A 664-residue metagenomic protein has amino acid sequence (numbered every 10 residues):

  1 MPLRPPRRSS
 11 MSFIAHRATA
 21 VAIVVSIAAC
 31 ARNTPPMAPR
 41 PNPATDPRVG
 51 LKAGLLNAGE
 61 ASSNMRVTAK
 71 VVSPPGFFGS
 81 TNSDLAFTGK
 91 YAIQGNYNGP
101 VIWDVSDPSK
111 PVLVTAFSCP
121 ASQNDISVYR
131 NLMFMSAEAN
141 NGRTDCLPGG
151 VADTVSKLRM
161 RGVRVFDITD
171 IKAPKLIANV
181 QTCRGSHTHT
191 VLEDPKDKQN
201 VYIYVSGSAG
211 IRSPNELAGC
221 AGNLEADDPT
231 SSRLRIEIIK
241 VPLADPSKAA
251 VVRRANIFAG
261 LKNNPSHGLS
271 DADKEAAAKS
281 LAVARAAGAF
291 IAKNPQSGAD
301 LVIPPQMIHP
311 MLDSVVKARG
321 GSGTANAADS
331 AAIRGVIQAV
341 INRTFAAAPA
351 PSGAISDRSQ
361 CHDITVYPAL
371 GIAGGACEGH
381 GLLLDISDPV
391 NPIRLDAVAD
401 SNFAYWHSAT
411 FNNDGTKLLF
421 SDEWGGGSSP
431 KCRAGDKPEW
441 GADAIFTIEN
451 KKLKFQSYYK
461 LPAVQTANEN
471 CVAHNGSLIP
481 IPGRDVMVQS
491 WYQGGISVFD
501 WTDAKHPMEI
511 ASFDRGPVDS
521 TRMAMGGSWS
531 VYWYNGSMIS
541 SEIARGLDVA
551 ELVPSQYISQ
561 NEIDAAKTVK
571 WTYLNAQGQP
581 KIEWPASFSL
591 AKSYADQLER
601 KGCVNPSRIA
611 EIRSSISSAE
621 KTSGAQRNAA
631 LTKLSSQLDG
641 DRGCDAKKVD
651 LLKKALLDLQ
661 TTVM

Functional and structural regions predicted by a protein language model:
M1, D548, L552, L657-M664: A short, amphipathic alpha-helical segment
M1-A15: N-terminal secretory signal peptides that target proteins for export/translocation
R8-M11, V25, I496: Intrinsically disordered, low-complexity segments enriched in Ser/Pro/Gly/Ala and basic residues
S12-A15, T19, V366, W584 (+2 more regions): Generic alpha-helix initiation/capping and coil-helix boundary signal
R17-A28: Bacterial N-terminal signal peptides
I23-V24, A58, Q637: Residue-level signal for mature regions of secreted extracellular proteins and peptides
C30-L598: Feature marking well-ordered beta-strand scaffolds used for ligand recognition
N561-M664: Soluble extracellular-acting proteins and domains
